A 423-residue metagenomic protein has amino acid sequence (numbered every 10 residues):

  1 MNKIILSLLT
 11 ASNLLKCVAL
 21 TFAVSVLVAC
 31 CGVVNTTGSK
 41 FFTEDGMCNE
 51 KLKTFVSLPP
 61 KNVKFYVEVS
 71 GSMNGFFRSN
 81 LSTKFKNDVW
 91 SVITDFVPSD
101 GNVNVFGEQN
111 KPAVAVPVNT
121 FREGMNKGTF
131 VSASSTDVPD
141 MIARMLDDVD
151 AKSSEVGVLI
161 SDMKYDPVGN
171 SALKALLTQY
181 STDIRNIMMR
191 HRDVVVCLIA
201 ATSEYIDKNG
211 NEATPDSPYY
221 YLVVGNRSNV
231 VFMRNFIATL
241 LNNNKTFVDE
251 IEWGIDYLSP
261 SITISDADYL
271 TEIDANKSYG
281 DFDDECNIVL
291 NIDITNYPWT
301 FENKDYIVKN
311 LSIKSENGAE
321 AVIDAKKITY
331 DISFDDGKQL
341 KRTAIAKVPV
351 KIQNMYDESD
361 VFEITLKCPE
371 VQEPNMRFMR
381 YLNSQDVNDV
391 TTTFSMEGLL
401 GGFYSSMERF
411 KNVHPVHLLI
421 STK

Functional and structural regions predicted by a protein language model:
M1-A29: Sec-dependent bacterial lipoprotein signal peptides
C30-K64, G71-F77, H414-K423: Acidic, polar low-complexity linker/tail segments
T37-F41, M73-S79, K111-P117, Y165-A175 (+2 more regions): Extracytoplasmic/secreted cell-surface and envelope-processing proteins
N49-L52, P60-K61, G71-G101, A172-M189: …and closely analogous acidic/polar surface helices at protein-protein or active-site interfaces in A-domain-like
K111-L159, Y165-D166, T202: Von Willebrand factor
K164-V224: VWA/integrin I-like adhesion module and closely mimicked acidic/polar interface patches used
F232-D283: Short, compositionally biased P/S/T/A/G/V-rich stretches that sit at domain boundaries
T271-K423: Extended non-globular C-terminal regions
